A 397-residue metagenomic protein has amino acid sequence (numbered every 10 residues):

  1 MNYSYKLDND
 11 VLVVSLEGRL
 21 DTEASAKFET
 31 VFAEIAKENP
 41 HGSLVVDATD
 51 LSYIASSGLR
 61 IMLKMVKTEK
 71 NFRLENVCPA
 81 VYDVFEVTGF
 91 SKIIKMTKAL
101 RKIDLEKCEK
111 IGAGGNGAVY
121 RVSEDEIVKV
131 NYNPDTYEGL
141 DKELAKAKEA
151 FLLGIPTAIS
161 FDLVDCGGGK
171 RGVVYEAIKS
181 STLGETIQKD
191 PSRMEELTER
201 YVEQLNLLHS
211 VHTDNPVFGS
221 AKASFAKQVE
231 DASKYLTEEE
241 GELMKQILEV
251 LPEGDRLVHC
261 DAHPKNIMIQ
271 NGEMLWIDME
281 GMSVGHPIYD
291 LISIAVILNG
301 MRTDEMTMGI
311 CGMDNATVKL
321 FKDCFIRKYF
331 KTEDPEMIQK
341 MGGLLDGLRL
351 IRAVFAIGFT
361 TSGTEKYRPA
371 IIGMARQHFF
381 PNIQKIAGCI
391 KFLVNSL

Functional and structural regions predicted by a protein language model:
M1-T30, A48-D50: STAS-typified acidic loop motif
T22-I94: Amphipathic alpha-helical interaction surfaces in cytosolic regulatory modules
V81, R171, D255-R256: Residues on conserved beta-strands of the protein kinase catalytic domain
E109-K110, G115-P216, P252: ATP-binding pocket architecture of kinase catalytic cores
I111, A118-S123, K245-Y289: Active-site acidic catalytic loop and adjacent metal/ATP-binding pocket of ATP-dependent phosphoryl transfer enzymes
S210-C260, P264-K265, Q270-N271: An alpha-helical support segment within catalytic cores of ATP-dependent transferases
L291-E333, G347-E365: Active-site activation/catalytic loop segments of kinase-like enzymes and analogous catalytic loops in related
E336, I351-L397: ATP/Mg2+ or Mg2+-diphosphate-binding catalytic cores that bind nucleotide phosphates or diphosphates via glycine-rich
